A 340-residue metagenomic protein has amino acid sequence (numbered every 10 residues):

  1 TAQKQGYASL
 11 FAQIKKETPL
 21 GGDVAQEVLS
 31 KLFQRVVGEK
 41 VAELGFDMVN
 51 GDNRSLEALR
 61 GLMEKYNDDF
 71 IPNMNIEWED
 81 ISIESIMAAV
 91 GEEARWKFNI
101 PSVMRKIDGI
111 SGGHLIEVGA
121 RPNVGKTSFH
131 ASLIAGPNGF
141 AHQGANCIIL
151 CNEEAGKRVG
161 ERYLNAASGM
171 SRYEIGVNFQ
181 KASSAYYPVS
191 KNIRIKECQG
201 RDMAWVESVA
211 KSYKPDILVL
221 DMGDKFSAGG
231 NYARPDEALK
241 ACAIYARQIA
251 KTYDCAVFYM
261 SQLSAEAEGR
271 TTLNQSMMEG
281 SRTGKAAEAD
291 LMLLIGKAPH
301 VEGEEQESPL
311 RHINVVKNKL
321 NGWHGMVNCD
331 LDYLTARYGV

Functional and structural regions predicted by a protein language model:
T1-I81: Short, small/acidic-rich helices and loops at N termini and domain boundaries of DNA replication/processing enzymes
I71-G169: The Walker A/P-loop phosphate-binding site
K97-I100, K157, S183, M203 (+3 more regions): Amphipathic alpha-helical transducer elements in NTP-driven molecular machines
R105, A141-K214, A228, V327-C329: Cytosolic-facing regulatory segments adjacent to core modules
G113, P215, A289-D290: Short, well-ordered alpha-helix to beta-strand connector turns
I116-V118, I148-L150, K196, F258 (+1 more regions): Hydrophobic/aromatic beta-strand patches that form the interior of the parallel beta-sheet core in alpha/beta enzyme
R194-T252: Phosphate-binding/switch loop-helix module in NTP-utilizing enzymes
I244-V340: Phosphate-binding/switch region of NTP-binding enzymes
